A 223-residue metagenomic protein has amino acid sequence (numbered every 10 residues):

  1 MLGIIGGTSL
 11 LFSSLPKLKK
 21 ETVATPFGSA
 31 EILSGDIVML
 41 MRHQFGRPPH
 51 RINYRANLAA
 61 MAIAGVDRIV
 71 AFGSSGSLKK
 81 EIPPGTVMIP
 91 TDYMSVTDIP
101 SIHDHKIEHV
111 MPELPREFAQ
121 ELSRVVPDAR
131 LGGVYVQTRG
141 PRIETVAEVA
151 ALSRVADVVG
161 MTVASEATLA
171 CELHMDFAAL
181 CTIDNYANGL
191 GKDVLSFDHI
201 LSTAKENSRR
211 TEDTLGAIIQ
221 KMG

Functional and structural regions predicted by a protein language model:
M1-V110: Metabolite-binding pocket within alpha/beta catalytic cores that recognizes anionic/polar moieties
F45-H50, Q137-R139, A156: Short, flexible loop segments at the rims of nucleotide/cofactor-binding pockets, characterized by
H50, Y54, M111-A119, T145 (+1 more regions): Generic structural signal for well-ordered, non-membrane alpha-helical segments in soluble metabolic enzymes
A62-G65, E81, V155, T168-D176: Alpha-helix C-terminal capping segments
P112-R154, E166: Active-site rim beta-loop-alpha module in soluble metabolic enzymes
M161-H199: Zn-dependent metallopeptidase/amidohydrolase metal-coordination segment
N188-G223: His/Asp/Glu-rich mid-to-C-terminal helical/loop segments that flank catalytic regions of hydrolases
